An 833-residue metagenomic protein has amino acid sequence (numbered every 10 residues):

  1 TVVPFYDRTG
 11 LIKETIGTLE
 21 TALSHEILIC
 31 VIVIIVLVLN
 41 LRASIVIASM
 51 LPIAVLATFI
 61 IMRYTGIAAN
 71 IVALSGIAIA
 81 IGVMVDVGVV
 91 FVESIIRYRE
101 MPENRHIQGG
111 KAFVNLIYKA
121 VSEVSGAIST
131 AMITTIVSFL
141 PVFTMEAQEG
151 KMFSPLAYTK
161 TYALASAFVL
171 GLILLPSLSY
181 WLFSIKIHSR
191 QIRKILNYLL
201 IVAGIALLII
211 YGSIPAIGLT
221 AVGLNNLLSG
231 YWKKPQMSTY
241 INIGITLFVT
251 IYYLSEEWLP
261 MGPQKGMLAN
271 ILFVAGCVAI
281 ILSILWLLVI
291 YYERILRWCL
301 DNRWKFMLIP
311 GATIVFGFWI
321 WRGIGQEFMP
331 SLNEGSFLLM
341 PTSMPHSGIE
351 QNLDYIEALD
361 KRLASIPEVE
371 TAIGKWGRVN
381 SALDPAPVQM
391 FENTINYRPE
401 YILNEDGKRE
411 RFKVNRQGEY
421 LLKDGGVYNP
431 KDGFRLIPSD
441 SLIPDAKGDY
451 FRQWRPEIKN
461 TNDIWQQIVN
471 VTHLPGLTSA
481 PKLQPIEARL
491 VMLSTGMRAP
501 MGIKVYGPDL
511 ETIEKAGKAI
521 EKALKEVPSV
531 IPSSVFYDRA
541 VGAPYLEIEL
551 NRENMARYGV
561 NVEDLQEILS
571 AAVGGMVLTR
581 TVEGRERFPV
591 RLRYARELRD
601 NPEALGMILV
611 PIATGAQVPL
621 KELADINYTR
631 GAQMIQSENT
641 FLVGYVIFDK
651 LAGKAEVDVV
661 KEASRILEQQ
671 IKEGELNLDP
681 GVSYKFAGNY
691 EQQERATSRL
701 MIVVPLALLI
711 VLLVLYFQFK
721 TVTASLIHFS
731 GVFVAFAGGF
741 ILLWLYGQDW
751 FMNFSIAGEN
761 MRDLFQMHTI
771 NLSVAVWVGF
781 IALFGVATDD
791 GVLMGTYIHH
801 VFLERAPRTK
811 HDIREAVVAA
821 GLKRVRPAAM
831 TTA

Functional and structural regions predicted by a protein language model:
T1-V2, W304-M307, F318, G323 (+7 more regions): Surface-exposed amphipathic alpha-helical segments in non-transmembrane regions that serve as interaction surfaces
R8, I12, I16, A57 (+26 more regions): Alpha-helical membrane-protein architecture signal
I12, I16-T21, L37-L39, I67 (+3 more regions): Cytosolic juxtamembrane regions of multi-pass inner-membrane proteins
K13-N70, T144-Q148, L182, K186-I187 (+5 more regions): Interfacial segments of transmembrane alpha-helices in multi-pass membrane proteins
T15, A48, P52, I61 (+26 more regions): Residue-level signature of catalytic and energy-coupling elements of molecular machines, predominantly ATP/GTP-dependent
T21-I34, A54-V55, I79, V90 (+11 more regions): Hydrophobic alpha-helical transmembrane segments in multi-pass membrane proteins
I32, S44-T65, A80, M152-V169 (+11 more regions): Small-residue-enriched core segments of transmembrane alpha-helices in multipass membrane transport and channel
E123-V124, S189-P330, Q466-Q467, V471-S479 (+1 more regions): Signature of alpha-helical transmembrane segments and their immediate interfacial
